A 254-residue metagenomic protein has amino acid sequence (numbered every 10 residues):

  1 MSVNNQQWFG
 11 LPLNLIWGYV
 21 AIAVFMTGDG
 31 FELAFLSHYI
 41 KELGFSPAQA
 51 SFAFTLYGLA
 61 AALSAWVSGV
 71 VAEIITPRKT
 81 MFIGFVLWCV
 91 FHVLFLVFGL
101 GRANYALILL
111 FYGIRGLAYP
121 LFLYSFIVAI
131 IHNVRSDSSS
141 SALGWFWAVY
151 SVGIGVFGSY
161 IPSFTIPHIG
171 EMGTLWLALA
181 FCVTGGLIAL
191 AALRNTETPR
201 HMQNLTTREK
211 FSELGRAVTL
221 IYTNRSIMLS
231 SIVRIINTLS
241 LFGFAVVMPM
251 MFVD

Functional and structural regions predicted by a protein language model:
M1-P12, T196-S231: Juxtamembrane intracellular "pre-TM" segments in multi-pass secondary transporters
W8-G58, M228-V233, T238-F252: Helix-loop boundary and gating motifs at the non-cytosolic
G58-W66, G155-V156: Residue-level signature of mid-helix packing/kink "hotspots" within the transmembrane helices of 12-pass Major
S64-T76, I166: Helix-to-loop junctions at the C-terminal end of transmembrane segments in multipass secondary transporters
V86-R102: C-terminal ends and interior cores of transmembrane alpha-helices in multi-pass membrane transporters/permeases
F111-Y150: Cytoplasmic helix-loop-helix junction between adjacent transmembrane helices in 12-TM secondary transporters
G173-A191: Symmetry-related core transmembrane helices of the 12-TM Major Facilitator Superfamily/SLC fold
